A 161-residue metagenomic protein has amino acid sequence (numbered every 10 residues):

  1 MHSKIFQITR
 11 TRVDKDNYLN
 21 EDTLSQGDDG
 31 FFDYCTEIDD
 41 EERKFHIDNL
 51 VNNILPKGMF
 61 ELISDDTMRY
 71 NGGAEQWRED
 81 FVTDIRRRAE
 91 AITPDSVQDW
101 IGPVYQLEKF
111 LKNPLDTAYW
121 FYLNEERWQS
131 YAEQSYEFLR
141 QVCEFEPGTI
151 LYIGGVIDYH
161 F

Functional and structural regions predicted by a protein language model:
M1, D116-F161: Acidic, proline/glycine-rich low-complexity IDRs
M1-Y34, L151-F161: Short, extreme N-terminal segment that most often corresponds to the first beta-strand
Q26-E125: Low-complexity, serine/threonine/proline-enriched polar segments
